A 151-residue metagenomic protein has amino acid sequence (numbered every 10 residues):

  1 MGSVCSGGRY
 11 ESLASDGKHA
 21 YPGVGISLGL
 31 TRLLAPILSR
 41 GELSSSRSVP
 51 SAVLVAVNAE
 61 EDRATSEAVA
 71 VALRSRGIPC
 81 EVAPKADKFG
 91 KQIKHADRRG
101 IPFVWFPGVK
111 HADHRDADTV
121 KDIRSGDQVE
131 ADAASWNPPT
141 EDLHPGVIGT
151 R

Functional and structural regions predicted by a protein language model:
M1-R151: TRNA-recognition modules of translation machinery and tRNA-sensing kinases, especially anticodon-binding
